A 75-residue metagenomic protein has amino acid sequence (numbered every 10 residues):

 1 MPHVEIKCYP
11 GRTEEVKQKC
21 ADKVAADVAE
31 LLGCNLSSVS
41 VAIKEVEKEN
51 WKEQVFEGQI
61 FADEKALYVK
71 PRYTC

Functional and structural regions predicted by a protein language model:
P2-C75: A domain-level signal for the structural core that forms small-molecule/cofactor-binding pockets and catalytic centers
